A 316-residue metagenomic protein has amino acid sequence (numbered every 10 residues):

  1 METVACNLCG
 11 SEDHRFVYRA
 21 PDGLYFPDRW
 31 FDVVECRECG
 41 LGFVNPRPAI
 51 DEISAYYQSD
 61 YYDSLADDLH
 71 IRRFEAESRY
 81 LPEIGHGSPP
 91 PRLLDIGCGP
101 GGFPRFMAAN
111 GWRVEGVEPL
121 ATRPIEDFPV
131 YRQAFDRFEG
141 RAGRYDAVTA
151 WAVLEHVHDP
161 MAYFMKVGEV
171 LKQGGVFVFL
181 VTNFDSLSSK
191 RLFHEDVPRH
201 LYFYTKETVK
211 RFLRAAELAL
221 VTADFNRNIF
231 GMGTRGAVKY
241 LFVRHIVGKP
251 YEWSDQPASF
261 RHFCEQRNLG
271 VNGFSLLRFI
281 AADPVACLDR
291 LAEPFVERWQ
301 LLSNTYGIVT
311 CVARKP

Functional and structural regions predicted by a protein language model:
M1-W151, P160-K166, F225, P257-H262 (+2 more regions): Conserved N-terminal segment of class I S-adenosyl-L-methionine
Y18-A20, D28-R29, D127-P129, S189-F193 (+1 more regions): Short aromatic-enriched loop/helix-cap "lid" or pocket-rim segments at secondary-structure transitions that line
D22-F26, T222-A282: Conserved catalytic loop of SAM-dependent methyltransferase domains
A152, H156, H200: Histidine-centered divalent metal-coordination motifs
M161-V178: A short glycine-rich, Lys/Arg-flanked "PGG" loop and its adjoining helix->strand segment in the class I
F179-F212, N226-F230, G236: Short, glycine-/aromatic-enriched active-site segment of Class I SAM-dependent methyltransferases
N272, I280-L302: A transmembrane-helix-recognition feature enriched in membrane-embedded lipid enzymes and envelope glyco-/phospholipid
